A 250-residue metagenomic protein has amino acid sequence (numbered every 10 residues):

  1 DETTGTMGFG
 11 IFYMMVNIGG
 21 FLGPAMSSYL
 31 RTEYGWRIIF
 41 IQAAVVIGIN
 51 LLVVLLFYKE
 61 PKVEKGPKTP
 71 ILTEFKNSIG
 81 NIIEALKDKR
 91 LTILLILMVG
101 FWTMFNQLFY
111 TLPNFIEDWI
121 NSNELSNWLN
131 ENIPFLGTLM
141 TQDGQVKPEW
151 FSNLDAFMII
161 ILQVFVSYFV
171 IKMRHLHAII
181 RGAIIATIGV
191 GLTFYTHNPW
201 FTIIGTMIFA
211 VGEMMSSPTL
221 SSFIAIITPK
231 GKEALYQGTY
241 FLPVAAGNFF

Functional and structural regions predicted by a protein language model:
D1, M214-P229: Intracellular juxtamembrane helix-capping segments at the cytosolic ends of symmetry-related transmembrane helices
E2-F12, Q145, T228-P243: Loop-to-transmembrane helix entry/capping segments in MFS-fold secondary transporters and related SLC/MFSD carriers
E2-T6, L22, S27-F109, P113-N123 (+1 more regions): Intracellular loop-helix junctions on the cytosolic face of multi-pass helical membrane proteins
F12-V16, G20, D155, L220 (+1 more regions): Structural signature of transmembrane alpha-helices in multi-pass secondary transporters
Y110-K147: Short amphipathic helix-loop junctions that connect adjacent transmembrane helices in Major Facilitator Superfamily/SLC
I161-H175: Helix-to-loop junctions at the C-terminal end of transmembrane segments in multipass secondary transporters
I184-H197: C-terminal ends and interior cores of transmembrane alpha-helices in multi-pass membrane transporters/permeases
W200-S216: Hydrophobic core of transmembrane alpha-helices in multi-pass small-molecule transporters, especially MFS/SLC-type
